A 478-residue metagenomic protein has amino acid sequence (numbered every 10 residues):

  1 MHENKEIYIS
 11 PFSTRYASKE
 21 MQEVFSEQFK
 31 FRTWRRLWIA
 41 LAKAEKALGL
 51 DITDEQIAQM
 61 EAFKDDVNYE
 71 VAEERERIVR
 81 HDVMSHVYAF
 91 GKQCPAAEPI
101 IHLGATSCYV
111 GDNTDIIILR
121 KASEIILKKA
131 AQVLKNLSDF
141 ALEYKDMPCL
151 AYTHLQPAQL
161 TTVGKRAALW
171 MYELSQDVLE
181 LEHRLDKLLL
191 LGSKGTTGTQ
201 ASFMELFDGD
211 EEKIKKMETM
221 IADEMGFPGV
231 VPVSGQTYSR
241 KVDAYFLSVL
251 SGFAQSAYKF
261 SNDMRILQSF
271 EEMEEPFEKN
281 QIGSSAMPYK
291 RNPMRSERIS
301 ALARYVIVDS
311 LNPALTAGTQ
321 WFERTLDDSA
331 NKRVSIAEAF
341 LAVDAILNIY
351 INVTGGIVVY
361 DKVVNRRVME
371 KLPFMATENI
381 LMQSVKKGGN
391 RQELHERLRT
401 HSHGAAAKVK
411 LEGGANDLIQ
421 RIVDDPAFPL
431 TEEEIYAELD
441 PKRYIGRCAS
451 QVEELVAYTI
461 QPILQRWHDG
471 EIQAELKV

Functional and structural regions predicted by a protein language model:
H2-A201, D208-M220, G283-S284, M294-R298 (+4 more regions): A helix-coil-helix interface module used to build multimeric assemblies and to scaffold catalytic/cofactor sites
G49, I299, V343, L394: Residue-level signal for inorganic ion chemistry
R80-V83, A130-L137, A167-L181, L250-F260 (+4 more regions): Alpha-helical transition-metal enzyme core signature, strongest for iron centers
L142-G164, E274-K290, E323-A330, G355-M375: Glycine-rich cofactor-pocket loops
E211-Q236: Active-site-adjacent "gating/activation" loops or surface patches in catalytic cores
T237-E272, Q281-A342: A conserved active-site cap/scaffold subdomain adjacent to cofactor or substrate pockets
E274, R397-G404: Active/binding-pocket-proximal capping segment
Y305-R391, R397-T400: Long, amphipathic alpha-helical stalk/connector segments used for oligomerization, subunit docking, or mechanical
